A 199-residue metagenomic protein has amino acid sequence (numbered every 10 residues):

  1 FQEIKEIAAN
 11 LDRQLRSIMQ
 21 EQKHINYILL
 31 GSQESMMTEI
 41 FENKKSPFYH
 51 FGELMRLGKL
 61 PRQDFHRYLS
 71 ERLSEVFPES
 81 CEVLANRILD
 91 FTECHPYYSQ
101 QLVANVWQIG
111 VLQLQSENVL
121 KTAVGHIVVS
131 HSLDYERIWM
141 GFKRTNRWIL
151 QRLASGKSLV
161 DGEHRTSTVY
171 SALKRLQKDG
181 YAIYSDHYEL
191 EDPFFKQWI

Functional and structural regions predicted by a protein language model:
F1-Q33, E42: Conserved Walker B catalytic segment
Q14, N105, R175-D179: Alpha-helical DNA-recognition elements
E39-D90, V111-L114: Helix-loop-helix "sensor" segment of P-loop NTPases
E82-D90, Q100-V103, L150, Y170: Short, well-structured alpha-helical segments
C94, Q100-T166: Winged-helix-like regulatory helical subdomains adjacent to P-loop NTPase cores
H95, D192: Short, conserved phosphate/pyrophosphate- and ester-handling motifs at nucleotide-, phospho-/glycolipid
G162-D179, Y184, E189: Short amphipathic alpha-helical interaction segments
F195-I199: Short, amphipathic alpha-helical interaction segments positioned at domain boundaries
